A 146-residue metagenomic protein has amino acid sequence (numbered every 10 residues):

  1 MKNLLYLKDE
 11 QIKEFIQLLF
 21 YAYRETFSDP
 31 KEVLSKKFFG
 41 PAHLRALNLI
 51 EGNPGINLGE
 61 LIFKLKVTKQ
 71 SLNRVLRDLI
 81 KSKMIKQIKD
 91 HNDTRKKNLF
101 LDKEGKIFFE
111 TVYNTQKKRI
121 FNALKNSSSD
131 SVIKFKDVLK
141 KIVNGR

Functional and structural regions predicted by a protein language model:
M1-K37, M84: N-terminal leader segment of winged-helix/HTH proteins
M1-K8, S129-R146: C-terminal regulatory/oligomerization modules of transcriptional regulators
Q11, F39, I50, L101 (+1 more regions): Residue-level marker of regulatory loop/turn positions in helix-turn-helix DNA-binding domains and in histidine
F27, R77-K136: Charged, amphipathic alpha-helical coiled-coil/dimerization segments
S28-T68: N-terminal helix-turn-helix DNA-binding core of bacterial DNA-binding proteins
I50-N53, N114, I142: Short helix-capping/turn signature of helix-turn-helix
